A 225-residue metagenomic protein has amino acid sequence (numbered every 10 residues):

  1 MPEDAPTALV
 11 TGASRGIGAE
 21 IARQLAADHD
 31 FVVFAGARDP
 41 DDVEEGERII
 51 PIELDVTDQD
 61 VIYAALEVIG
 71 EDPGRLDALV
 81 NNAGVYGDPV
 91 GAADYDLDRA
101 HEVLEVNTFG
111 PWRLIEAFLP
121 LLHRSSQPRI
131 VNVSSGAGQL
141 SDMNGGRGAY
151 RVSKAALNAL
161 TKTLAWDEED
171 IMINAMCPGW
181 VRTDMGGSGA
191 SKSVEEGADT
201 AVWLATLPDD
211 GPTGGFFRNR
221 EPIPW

Functional and structural regions predicted by a protein language model:
V10-T11, N81-N82, P128-S135, M172-C177: Structural signature of the Rossmann-like NAD(P)-dependent dehydrogenase/reductase core
S14, E20-R23: N-terminal Rossmann NAD(P)H-binding glycine-rich loop of SDR-like oxidoreductase domains
A26-E44: Conserved glycine-rich Rossmann-like NAD(P)H-binding loop of the short-chain dehydrogenase/reductase
E53-A64, L97: The beta1-alpha1 cofactor-binding region of Rossmann-like NAD(H)/NADP(H)-dependent oxidoreductases
V80, L114-F118, L122, L160-T161 (+1 more regions): Hydrophobic positions on the long internal alpha-helix of Rossmann-like NAD(P)-dependent oxidoreductase domains
V85-Y86, A93-L104, W112, H123-E169: Catalytic loop of short-chain dehydrogenase/reductase
D170-I171, A175-P178, G187-W225: C-terminal helical subdomain
